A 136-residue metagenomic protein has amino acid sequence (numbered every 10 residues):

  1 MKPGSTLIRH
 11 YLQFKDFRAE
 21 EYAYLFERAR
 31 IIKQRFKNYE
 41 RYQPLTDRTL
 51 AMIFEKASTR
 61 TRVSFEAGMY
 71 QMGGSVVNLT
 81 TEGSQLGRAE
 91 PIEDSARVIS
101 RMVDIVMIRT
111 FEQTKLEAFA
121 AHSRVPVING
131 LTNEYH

Functional and structural regions predicted by a protein language model:
M1-V63, A67: Positively charged, low-complexity intrinsically disordered leader regions
P44-H136: Phosphate/diphosphate ligand-binding glycine-rich loop within oxidoreductases
